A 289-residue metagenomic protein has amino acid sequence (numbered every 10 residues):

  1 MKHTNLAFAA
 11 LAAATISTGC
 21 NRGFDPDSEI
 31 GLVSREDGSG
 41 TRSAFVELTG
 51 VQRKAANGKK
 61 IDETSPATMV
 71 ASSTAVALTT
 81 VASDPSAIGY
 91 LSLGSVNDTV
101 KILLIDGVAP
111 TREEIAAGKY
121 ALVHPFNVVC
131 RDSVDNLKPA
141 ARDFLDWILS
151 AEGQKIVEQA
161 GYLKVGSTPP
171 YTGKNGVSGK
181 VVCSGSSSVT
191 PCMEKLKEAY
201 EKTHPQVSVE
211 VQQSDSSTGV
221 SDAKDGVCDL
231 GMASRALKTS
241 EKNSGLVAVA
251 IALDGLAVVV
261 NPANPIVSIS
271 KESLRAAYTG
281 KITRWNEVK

Functional and structural regions predicted by a protein language model:
M1-A7: Bacterial N-terminal signal peptides that target proteins for export
L11-A12: Hydrophobic alpha-helical targeting segments used for export or membrane insertion
C20-K289: Exported/periplasmic ABC-transporter solute-binding proteins
